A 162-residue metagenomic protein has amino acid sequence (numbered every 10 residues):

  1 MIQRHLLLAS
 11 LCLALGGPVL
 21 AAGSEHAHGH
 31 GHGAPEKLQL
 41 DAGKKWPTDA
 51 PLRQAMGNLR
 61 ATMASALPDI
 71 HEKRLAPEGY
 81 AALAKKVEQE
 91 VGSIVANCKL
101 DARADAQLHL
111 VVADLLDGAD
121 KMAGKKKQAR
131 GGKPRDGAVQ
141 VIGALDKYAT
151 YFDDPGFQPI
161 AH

Functional and structural regions predicted by a protein language model:
M1-A9: Bacterial N-terminal signal peptides that target proteins for export
C12-A14: Repetitive helical segments and hydrophobic/amphipathic motifs
G16-P18: N-terminal signal peptide c-region/cleavage motif recognized by signal peptidases
A22-L75, F157-I160: Immediate post-signal-peptide N-terminus of mature secreted/exported proteins
K45, D69-Y80, D101, D105 (+2 more regions): Alpha-helical rod/repeat scaffolding segments in eukaryotic adaptors/tethers and long-chain four-helix cytokines
G57, A61, A81, K85-G92 (+3 more regions): Solvent-exposed, polar/charged alpha-helical surfaces in well-ordered, non-transmembrane soluble domains, broadly
E90-H109: Short, solvent-exposed, charged loop/turn and helix-capping segments that join or cap alpha-helices on peripheral
N97, L108-H162: Helix-rich interaction surfaces within compact, conserved domain-sized segments that mediate assembly or partner
